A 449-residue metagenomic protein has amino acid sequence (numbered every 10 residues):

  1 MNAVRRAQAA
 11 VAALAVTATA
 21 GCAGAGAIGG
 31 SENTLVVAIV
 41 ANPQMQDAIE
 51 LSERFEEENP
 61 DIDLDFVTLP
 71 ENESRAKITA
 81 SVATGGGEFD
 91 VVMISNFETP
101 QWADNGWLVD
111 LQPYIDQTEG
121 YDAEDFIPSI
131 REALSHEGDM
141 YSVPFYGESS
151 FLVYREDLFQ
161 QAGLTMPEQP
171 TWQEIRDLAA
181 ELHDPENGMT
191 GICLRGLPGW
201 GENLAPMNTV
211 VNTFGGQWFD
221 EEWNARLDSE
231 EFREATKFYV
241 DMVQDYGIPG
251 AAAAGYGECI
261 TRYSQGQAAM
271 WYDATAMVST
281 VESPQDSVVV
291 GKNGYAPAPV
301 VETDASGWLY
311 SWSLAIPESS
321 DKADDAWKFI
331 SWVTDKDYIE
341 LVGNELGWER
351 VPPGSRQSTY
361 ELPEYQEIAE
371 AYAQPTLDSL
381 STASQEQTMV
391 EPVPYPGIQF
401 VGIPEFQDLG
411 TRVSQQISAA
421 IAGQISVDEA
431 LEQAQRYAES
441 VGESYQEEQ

Functional and structural regions predicted by a protein language model:
N2-N105, D116-A123, A252, E302 (+7 more regions): Conserved N-terminal structural module of periplasmic/extracytoplasmic solute-binding proteins
I49-E53, N72-D110, A123-S142, L152-V153 (+6 more regions): Pocket-flanking alpha-helical
T68, Y141-S142, H183-G199, D335-L346 (+1 more regions): Bilobed periplasmic-binding protein-like "clamshell/Venus-flytrap" ligand-binding domains
N96-S149, N203-P206, V210, V290-A296 (+2 more regions): Hinge/lid segment of periplasmic solute-binding proteins
Q112-F126, E168, G196-G199, F214-E234 (+5 more regions): Short, solvent-exposed loop/beta-turn-alpha elements that line the ligand-binding surface or hinge of extracytoplasmic
D116, A276-V289, E302-T411, E447-Q449: C-terminal lobe and pocket-closing loops of periplasmic/extracytoplasmic Venus-flytrap solute-binding proteins
H136-F145, S150, Q173-A225, F232 (+2 more regions): Extracytoplasmic/periplasmic solute-binding protein
L178-E181, E222-A253, G294, A298: Glycine-centered hinge/linker elements that transmit conformational signals in sensory and ligand-binding systems
